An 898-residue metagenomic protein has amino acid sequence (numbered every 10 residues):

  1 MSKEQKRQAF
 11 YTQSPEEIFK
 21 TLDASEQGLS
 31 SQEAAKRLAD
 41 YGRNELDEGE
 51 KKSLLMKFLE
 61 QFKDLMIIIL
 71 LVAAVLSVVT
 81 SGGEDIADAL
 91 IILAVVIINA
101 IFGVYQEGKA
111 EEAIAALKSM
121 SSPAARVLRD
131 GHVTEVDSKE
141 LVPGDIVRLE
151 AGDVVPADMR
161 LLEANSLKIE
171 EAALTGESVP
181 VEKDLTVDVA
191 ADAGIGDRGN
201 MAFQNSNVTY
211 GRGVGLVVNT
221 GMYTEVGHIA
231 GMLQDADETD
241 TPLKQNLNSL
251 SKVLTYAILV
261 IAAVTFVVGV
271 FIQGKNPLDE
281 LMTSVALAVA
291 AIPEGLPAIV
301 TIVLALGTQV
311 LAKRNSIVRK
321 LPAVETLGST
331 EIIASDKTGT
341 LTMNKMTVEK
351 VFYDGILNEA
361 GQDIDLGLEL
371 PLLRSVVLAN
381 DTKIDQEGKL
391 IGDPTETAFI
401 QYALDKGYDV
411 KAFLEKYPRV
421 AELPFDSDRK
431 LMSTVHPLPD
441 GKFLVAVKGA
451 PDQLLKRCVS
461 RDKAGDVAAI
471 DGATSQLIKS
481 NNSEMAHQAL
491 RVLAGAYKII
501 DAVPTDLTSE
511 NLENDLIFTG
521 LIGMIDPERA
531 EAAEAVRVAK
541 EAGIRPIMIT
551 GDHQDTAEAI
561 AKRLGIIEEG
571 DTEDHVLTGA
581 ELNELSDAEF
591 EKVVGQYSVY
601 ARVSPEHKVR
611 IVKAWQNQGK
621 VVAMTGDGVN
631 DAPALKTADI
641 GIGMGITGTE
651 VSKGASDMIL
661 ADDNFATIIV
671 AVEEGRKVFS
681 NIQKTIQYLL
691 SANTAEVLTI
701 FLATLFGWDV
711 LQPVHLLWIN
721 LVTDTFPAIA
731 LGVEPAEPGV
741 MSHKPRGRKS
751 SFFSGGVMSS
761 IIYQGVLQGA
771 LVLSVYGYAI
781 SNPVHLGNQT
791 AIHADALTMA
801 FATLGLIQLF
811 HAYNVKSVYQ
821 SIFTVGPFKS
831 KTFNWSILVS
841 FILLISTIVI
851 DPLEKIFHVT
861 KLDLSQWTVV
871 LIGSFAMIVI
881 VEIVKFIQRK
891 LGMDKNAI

Functional and structural regions predicted by a protein language model:
M1-P745, S750-F753, V766, S781 (+2 more regions): Conserved cytosolic headpiece of P-type ATPases
T723, T798-A812: Generic alpha-helical transmembrane segments
S760-V775: Alpha-helical transmembrane segments of multi-pass integral membrane proteins
V784-N788: Membrane-interface interhelical connector segments
I792-L797: Transmembrane alpha-helix entry/boundary detector in multi-pass membrane proteins
V815: A C-terminal functional module that forms or caps the active site or interfaces directly with catalytic machinery
